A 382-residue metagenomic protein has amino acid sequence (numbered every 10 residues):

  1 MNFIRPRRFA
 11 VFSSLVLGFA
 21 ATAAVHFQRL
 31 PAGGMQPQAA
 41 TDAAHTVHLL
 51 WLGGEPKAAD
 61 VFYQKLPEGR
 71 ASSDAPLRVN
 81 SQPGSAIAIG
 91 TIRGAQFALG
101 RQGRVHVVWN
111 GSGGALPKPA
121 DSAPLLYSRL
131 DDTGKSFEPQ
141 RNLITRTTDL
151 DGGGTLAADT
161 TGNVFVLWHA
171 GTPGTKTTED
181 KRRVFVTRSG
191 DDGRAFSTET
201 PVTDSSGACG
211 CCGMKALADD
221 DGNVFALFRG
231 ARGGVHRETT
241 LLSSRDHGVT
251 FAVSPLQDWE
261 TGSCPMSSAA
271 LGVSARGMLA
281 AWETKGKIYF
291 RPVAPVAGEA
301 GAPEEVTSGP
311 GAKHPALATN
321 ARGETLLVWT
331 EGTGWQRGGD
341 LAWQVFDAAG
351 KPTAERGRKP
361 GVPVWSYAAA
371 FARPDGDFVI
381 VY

Functional and structural regions predicted by a protein language model:
M1-R5: N-terminal secretory signal peptides that target proteins for export/translocation
P6-R8, M278: Short helix-onset patch at the extreme N-terminus, typifying the N->h transition of secretory signal peptides
F9-A10, L77: Compositionally biased, low-complexity segments
A10-A20: Bacterial N-terminal signal peptides
A23-Y382: Extracellular, repeat-based ectodomains that mediate carbohydrate processing or recognition
